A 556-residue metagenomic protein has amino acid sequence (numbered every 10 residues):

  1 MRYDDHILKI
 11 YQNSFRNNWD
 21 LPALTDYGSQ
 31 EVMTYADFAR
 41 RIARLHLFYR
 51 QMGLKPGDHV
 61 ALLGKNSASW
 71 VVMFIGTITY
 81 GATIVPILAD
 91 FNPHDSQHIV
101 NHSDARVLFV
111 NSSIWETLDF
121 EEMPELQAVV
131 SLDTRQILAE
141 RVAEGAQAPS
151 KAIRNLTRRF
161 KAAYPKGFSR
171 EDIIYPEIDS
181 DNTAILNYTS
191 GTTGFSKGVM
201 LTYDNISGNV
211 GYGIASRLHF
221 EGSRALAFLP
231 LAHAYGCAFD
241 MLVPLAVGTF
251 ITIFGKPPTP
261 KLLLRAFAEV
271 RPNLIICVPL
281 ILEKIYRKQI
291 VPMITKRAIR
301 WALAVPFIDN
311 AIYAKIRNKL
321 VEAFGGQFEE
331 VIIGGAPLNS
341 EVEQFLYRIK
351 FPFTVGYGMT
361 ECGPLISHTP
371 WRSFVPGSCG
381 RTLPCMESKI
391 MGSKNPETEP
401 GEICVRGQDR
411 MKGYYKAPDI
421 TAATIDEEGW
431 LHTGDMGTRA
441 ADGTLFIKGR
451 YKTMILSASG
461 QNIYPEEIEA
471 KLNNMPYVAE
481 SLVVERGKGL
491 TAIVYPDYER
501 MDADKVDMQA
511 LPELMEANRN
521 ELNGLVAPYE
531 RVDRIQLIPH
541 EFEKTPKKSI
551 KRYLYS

Functional and structural regions predicted by a protein language model:
R2-A23, R40-R41, A184, N523-V526: A short N-terminal helical cap/helix-turn-helix that marks the beginning of AMP-binding/adenylate-forming
A23-S67, V71-I75, N92-Q97, Y203-D204: Conserved AMP-binding/adenylate-forming core of the ANL superfamily
T34-A36, Y175, A184-V210: Conserved AMP-binding A3 loop
M52, T79-R159: Structural core segment of the AMP-binding/adenylate-forming
F91, L108, G407, K412-G413 (+1 more regions): AMP-binding/adenylate-forming catalytic core of the ANL superfamily
S131, K151-Y188, F195, L218-R224: Conserved pre-ATP/AMP-binding loop-to-beta segment of ANL
S207-R224, A232-N318, Q327, P352: Conserved AMP-binding/adenylation subdomain of ANL enzymes
T382, K389, K394-S457: Conserved ATP-binding/catalytic segment of the ANL
